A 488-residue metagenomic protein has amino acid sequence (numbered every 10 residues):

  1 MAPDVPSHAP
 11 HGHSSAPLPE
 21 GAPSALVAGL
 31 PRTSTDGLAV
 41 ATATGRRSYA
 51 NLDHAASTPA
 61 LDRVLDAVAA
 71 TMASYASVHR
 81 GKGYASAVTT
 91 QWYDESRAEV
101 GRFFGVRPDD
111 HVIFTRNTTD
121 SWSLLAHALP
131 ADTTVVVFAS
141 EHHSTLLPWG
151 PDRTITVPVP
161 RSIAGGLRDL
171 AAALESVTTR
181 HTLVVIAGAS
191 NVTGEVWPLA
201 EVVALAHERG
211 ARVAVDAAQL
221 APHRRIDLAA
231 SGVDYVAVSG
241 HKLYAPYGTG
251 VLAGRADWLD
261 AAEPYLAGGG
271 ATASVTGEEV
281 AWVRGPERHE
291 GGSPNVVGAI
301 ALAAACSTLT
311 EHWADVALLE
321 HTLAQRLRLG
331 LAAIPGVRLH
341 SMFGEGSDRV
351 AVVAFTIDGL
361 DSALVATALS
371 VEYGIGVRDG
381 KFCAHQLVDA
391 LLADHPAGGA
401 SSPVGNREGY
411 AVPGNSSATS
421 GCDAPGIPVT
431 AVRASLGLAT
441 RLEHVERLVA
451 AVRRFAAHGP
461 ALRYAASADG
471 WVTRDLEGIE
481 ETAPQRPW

Functional and structural regions predicted by a protein language model:
M1-W488: Pyridoxal 5′-phosphate
